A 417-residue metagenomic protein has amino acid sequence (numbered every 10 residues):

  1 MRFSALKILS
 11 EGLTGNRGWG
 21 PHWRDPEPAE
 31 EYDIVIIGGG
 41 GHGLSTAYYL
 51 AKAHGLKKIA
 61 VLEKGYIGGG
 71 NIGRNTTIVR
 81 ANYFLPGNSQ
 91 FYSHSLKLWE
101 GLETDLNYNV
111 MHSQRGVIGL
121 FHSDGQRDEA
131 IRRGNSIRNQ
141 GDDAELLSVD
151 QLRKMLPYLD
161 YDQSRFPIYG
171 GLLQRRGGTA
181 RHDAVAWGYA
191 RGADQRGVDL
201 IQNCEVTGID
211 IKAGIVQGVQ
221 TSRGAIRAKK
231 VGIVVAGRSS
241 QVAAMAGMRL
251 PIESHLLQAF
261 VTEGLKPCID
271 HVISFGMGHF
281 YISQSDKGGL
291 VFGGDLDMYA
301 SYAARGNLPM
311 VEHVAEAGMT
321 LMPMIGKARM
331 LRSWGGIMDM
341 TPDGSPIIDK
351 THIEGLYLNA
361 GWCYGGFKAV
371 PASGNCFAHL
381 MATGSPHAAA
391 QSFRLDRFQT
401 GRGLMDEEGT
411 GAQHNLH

Functional and structural regions predicted by a protein language model:
M1-I34, K52-K57: Extreme N-terminal leader/targeting segments of oxidoreductases
A51-I72: Glycine-rich FAD pyrophosphate-binding loop
T76-Y158, H279, A317-M319: Dinucleotide-binding Rossmann-like beta1-alpha1 core, especially the glycine-rich loop that anchors the ADP
Q90-S93, L120-E129, L172-R191, I201 (+1 more regions): Short beta-strand to alpha-helix junction loop
L172-K230: Helical element adjacent to the flavin cofactor pocket in flavoenzyme catalytic cores
T221-D270, A388: Central helical "cap/lid" subdomain
R249, G264-G355: Active-site lid/adjacent beta-loop-alpha segment flanking the redox-cofactor pocket in flavoenzymes
M319-H417: C-terminal catalytic lobe of FAD-dependent flavoproteins
